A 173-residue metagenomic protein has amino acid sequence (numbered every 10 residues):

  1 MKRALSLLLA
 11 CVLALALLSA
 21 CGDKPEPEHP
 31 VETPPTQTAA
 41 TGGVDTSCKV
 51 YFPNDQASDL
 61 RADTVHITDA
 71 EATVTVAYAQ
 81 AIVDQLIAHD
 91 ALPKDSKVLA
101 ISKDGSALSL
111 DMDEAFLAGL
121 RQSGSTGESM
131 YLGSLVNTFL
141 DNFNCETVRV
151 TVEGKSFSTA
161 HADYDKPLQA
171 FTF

Functional and structural regions predicted by a protein language model:
R3-A10, C21-F173: Bimodal "functional hotspot" detector
C11-L15: Alpha-helical transmembrane segments
A16-A20: C-terminal motif of bacterial Sec signal peptides marking the signal peptidase cleavage site
